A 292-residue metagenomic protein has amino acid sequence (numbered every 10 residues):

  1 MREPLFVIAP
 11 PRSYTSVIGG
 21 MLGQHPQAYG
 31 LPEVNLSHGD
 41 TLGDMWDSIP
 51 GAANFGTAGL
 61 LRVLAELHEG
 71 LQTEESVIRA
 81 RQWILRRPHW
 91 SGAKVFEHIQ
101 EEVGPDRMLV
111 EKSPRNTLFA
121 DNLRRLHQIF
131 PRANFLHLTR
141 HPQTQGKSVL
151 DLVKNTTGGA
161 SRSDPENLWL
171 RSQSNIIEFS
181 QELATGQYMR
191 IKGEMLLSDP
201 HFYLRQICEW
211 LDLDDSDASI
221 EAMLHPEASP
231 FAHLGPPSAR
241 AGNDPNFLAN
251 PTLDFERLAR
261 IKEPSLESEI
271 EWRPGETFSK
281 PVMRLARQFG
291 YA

Functional and structural regions predicted by a protein language model:
M1-F6, L150-V153, I177-Q181, E209 (+1 more regions): PAPS-dependent sulfotransferases, especially Golgi type II membrane carbohydrate sulfotransferases
P4-F6, Q27, N134-F135: Beta-sheet entry/capping signal
P10: P-loop (Walker A) phosphate-binding loop of NTP-binding proteins
S16-A28: A conserved segment at the C-terminal end of the G1
Q24, G30, L36, T144 (+2 more regions): Active-site micro-motifs of SAM-dependent methyltransferase domains
H25-P32, L211-D215: A generic secondary-structure signal for well-formed alpha-helical elements
Y29-R125, P245-T277, P281-V282: PAPS-dependent sulfation machinery
Q100-A218, G235-A241, P245-F247: PAPS-dependent sulfotransferase catalytic domain
